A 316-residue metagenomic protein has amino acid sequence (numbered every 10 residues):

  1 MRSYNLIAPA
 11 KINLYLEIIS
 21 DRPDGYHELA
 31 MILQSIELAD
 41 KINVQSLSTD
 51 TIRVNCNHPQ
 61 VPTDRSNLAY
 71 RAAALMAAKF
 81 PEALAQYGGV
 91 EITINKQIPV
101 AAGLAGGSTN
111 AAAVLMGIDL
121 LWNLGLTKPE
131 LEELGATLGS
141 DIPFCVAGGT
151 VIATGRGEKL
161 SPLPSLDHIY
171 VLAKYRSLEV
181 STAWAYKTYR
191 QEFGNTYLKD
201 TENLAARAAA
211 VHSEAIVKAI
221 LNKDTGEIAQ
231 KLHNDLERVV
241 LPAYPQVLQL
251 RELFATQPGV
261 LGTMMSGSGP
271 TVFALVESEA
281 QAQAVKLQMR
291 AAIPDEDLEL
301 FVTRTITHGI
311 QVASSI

Functional and structural regions predicted by a protein language model:
M1-A102, L120, L124-P129, L166 (+1 more regions): ATP-binding N-lobe of GHMP and related small-molecule kinases
L14, I42-V44, A69, G107 (+4 more regions): Residue-level signal for inorganic ion chemistry
E17, Q45, C145-A147, V151-R156 (+4 more regions): Short beta-strand-to-turn element immediately C-terminal to the catalytic PLP-Schiff-base lysine in fold type I
L33, G135, F254, M289-R290: Hydrophobic C-terminal alpha-helix "anchor/cap" residues
N57, N95, A147, T303-T305: Conserved beta-strand termini and adjacent loop/short-helix elements that scaffold enzyme active sites in alpha/beta
T93-W122, S140, G259-V272, V276: Glycine/serine-rich anion-binding loops at beta->alpha junctions that coordinate negatively charged ligand groups
L126-V180: Alpha/beta catalytic cores of group-transfer enzymes, especially the acyltransferase/condensing modules of polyketide
E158-G262, E277-Q283, L287, D297-I316: Conserved, helical-rich catalytic subdomain that frames metal- and/or nucleotide-binding sites in enzyme alpha/beta
